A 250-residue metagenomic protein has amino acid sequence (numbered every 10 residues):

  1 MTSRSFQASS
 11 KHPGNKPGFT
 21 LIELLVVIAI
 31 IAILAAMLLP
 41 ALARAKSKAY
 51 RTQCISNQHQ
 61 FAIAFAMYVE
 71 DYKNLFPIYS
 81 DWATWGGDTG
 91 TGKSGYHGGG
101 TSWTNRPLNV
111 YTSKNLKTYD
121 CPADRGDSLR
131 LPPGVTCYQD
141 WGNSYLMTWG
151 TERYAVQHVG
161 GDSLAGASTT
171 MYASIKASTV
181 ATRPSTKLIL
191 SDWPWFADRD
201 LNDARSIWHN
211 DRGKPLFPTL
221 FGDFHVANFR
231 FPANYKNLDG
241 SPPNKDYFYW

Functional and structural regions predicted by a protein language model:
M1-L21: N-terminal leader/signal peptides at the extreme start of proteins
F6, V27-L34, L39, S163-A165 (+2 more regions): N-terminal cationic amphipathic segment used for targeting or macromolecule association
K16-S56: Amphipathic alpha-helical segments typified by the pilin-like N-terminal helix that continues immediately C-terminal
T52-W250: Short, well-structured segments within or immediately adjacent to enzyme catalytic domains that line ligand-binding
